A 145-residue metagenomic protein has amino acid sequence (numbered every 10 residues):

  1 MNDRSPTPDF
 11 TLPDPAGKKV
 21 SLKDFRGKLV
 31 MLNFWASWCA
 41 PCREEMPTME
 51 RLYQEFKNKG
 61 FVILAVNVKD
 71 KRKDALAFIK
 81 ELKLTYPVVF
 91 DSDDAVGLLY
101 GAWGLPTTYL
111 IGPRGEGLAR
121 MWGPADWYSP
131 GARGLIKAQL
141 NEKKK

Functional and structural regions predicted by a protein language model:
M1-L22: N-terminal "domain-start" segment that seeds a small globular fold
T7-P8, V30, L105-P106: Short loop/turn microsegments at loop-to-beta-strand junctions
F10, V20, F25, F34-W35 (+3 more regions): Conserved hydrophobic/aromatic "anchor" residues that stabilize well-ordered secondary structure elements
R26, F34-R51: Conserved redox-active cysteine motifs that mediate thiol-disulfide chemistry, especially di-cysteine Cys-X(1-2)-Cys
L29-V30, F61: Alpha/beta-hydrolase fold active-site loops
M31-W35, N67: Structural cue for short, hydrophobic secondary-structure segments
R43-L82, S92-L99, G134: Structural microenvironment flanking redox-active thiols in thiol-disulfide oxidoreductases
A77-T85, D91-Q139: Thiol/disulfide oxidoreductase modules built on the thioredoxin-like
